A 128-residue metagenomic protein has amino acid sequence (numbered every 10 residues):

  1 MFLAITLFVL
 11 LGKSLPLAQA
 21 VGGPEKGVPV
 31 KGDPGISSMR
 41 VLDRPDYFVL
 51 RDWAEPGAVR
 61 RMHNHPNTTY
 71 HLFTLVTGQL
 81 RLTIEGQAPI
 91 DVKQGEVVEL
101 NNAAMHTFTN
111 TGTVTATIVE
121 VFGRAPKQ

Functional and structural regions predicted by a protein language model:
L3-L50, P56, R61-M62, P89 (+4 more regions): A short, N-terminal "cap"/entry segment at the start of jelly-roll beta-barrel domains of the cupin/DSBH fold
L42, P66-N67, T74, T111-T113: Extracellular/periplasmic catalytic domains that process cell-envelope and extracellular macromolecules
P45-F48, T68-T69, T115: Short acidic/glycine-enriched loop/turn segments that link adjacent beta-strands
A58, T68, A88, A104 (+1 more regions): A generic "binding-loop/recognition-motif" signal
H63-H65, H71, H106: Histidine-centered active-site/metal-ligand motif
T68-L80, E85: Glycine- and acidic-residue-biased ligand/ion/polar-headgroup-sensing regions
N102-K127: Ligand-binding loop in jelly-roll beta-barrel domains
